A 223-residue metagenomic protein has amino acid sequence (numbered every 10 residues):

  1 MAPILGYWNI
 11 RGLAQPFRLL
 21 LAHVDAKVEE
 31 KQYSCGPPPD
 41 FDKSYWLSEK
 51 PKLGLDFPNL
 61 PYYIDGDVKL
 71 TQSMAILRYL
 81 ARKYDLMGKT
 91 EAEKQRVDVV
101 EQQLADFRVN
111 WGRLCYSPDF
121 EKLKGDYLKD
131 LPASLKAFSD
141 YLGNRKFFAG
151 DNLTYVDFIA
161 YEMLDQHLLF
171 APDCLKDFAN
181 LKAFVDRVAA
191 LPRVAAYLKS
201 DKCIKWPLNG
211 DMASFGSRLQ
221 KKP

Functional and structural regions predicted by a protein language model:
M1-L135, S139, K146, F215-P223: GST-like domain detector, emphasizing the conserved glutathione-binding G-site in the N-terminal thioredoxin-like
W8, Y155, D201: Short, solvent-exposed turn/loop segments enriched in Gly/Ser/Thr/Pro and often Arg
C35-G36, L153, C203: Positions that flank functional sites
A75, N180, R193: Residue-level recognition of oxygen-bearing side chains
A81, D85, A105, G143 (+4 more regions): Hydrophobic/aromatic-lined pockets within catalytic cores
V97, F148-D177, L181-A190, L198: GST superfamily/GST-like fold recognition
W111-Y116, D140, A190-P207: Charged/polar, low-hydrophobicity segments characteristic of intrinsically disordered regions and flexible loops
D201-P223: Acidic/histidine-enriched, glycine/proline-rich intrinsically disordered or flexible terminal extensions
